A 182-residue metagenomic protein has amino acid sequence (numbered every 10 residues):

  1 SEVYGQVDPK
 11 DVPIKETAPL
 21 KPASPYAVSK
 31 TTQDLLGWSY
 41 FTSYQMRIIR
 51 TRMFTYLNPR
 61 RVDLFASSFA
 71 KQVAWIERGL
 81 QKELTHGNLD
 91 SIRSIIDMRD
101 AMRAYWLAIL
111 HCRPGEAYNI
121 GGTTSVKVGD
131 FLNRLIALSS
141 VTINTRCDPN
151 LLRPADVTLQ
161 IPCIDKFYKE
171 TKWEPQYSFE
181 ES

Functional and structural regions predicted by a protein language model:
S1-S24: Conserved Rossmann-fold NAD(P)-dependent oxidoreductase catalytic core, especially the SDR/UDP-sugar
V7-P13, L35-R93, M98-I109, T123-S125 (+1 more regions): NAD(P)-dependent short-chain dehydrogenase/reductase
T17, A23-S24, L64, R93-R99 (+4 more regions): Residue-level signal for the nucleotide or nucleotide-sugar donor/cofactor binding architecture
A18, T85-I92, T171, P175: Catalytic Tyr-x(3-8)-Lys segment
P25, S29-T32: Active-site helix of classical SDR
L84-N88, G115-Y118, V126-N133, S140-L159 (+1 more regions): C-terminal "lid/loop" region of Rossmann-like NAD(P)-dependent oxidoreductases
A101, Y105, I120, F131 (+2 more regions): Non-catalytic, hydrophobic alpha-helical segments
L159, C163-S182: C-terminal amphipathic/interface module of NAD(P)-dependent oxidoreductases and related NAD-binding regulators
